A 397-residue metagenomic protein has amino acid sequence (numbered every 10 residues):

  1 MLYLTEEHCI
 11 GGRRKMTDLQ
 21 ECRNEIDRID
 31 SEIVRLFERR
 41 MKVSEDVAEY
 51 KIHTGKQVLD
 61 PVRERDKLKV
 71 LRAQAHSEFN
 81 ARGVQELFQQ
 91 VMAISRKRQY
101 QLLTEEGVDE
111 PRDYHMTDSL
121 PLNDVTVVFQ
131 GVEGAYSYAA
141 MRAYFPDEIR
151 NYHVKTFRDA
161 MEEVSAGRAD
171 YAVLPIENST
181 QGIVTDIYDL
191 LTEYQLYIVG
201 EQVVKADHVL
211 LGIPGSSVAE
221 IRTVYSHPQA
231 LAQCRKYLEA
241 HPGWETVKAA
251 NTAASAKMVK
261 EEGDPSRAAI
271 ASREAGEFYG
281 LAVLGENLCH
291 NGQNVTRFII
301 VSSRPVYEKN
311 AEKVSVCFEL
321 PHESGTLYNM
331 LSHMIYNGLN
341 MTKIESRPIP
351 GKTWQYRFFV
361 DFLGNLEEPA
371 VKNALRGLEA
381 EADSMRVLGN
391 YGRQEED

Functional and structural regions predicted by a protein language model:
L2-L4, I10-D397: Domain-level signature for soluble enzymes in the chorismate/prephenate branch of the shikimate pathway
